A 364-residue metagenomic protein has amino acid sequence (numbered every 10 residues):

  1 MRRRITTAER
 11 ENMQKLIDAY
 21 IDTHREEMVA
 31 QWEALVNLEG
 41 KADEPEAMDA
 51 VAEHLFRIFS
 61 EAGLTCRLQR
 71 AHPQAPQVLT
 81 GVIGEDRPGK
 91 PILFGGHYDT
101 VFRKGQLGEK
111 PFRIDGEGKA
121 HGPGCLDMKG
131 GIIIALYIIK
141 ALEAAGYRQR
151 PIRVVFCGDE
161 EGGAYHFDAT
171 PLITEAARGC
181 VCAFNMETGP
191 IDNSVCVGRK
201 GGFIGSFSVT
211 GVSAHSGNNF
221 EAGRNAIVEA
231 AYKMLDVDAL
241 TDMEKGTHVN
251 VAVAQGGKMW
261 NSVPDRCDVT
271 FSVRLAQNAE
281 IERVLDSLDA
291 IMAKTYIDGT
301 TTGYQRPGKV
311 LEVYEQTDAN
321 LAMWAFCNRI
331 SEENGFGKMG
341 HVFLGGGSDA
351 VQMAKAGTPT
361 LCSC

Functional and structural regions predicted by a protein language model:
I5, R10-L16, T23, R70-H72 (+3 more regions): Metal-dependent amide/peptide-bond hydrolase catalytic core, centered on the "pita-bread" metallohydrolase fold
E9-P123, A144-R148: Acidic/His- and Gly-rich active-site-bordering loop/insert found across diverse amide/peptide-bond hydrolases
R67, L93, R153-V155, G303: A structural signal for isolated positions on well-ordered beta-strands in alpha/beta enzyme cores
G95-G96, V155-C157, A183-E187, S208-T210 (+1 more regions): Short beta-strand segments
E117-L126, G337-V342: Short pre-catalytic strand/loop immediately N-terminal to key active-site residues, enriched for Gly-Thr
A120-I133, F220, R224-V228: Short, conserved micro-motifs enriched in small and acidic residues
M128-K200: Acidic/histidine-rich catalytic neighborhood of metal-dependent amide-processing enzymes
